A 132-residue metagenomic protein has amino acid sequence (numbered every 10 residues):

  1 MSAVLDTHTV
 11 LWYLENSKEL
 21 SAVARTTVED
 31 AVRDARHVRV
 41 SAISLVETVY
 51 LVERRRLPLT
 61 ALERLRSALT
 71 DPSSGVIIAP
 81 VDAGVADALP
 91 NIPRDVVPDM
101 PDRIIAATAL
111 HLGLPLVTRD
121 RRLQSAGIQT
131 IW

Functional and structural regions predicted by a protein language model:
M1-V40, R54-S67, L112: Short, well-structured N-terminal submotif of metal-dependent ribonuclease cores
T9, S44-L45, V85, I105 (+1 more regions): Alpha-helix capping/helix-boundary segments
V40-A42, T118: Short beta-strand segments
T48: Phosphate/NTP-binding elements of NTP-utilizing enzymes
V52, T70-G75: Helix-loop "lid/cap" segments that line or gate small-molecule binding pockets
L59-E63, S73-R119: Active-site neighborhoods of divalent-metal-dependent phosphate/nucleic-acid chemistry enzymes
A68-L69, L89, L123: A generic structural signal for nonpolar/aromatic side chains embedded in well-ordered alpha-helices
G127-W132: Active-site regions of enzymes building and remodeling cell-envelope glycoconjugates
